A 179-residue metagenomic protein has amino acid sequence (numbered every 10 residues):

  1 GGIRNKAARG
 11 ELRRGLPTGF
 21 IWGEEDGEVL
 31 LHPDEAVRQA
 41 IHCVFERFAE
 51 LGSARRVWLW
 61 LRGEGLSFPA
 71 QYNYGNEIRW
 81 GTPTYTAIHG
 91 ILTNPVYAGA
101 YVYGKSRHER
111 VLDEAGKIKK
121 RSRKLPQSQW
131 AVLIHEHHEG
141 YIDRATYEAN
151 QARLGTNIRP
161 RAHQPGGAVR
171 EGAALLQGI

Functional and structural regions predicted by a protein language model:
G1-I179: Conserved catalytic breakage-reunion loop centered on the nucleophilic residue
